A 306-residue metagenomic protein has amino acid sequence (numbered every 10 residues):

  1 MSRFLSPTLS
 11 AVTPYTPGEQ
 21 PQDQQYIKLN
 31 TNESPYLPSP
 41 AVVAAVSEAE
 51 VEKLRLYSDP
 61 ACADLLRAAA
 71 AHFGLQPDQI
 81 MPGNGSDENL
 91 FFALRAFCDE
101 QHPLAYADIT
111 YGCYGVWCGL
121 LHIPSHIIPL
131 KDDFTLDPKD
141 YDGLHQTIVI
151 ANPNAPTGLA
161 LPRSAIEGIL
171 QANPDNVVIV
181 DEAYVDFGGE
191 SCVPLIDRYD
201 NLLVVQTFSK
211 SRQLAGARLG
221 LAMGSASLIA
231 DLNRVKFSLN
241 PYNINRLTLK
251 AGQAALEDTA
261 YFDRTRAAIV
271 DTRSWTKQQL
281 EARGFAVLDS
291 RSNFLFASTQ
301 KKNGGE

Functional and structural regions predicted by a protein language model:
M1-L56, L144: N-terminal "arm"/small-domain region of PLP-dependent enzymes with the aminotransferase-like
A63-P103, L121: Phosphate-binding glycine-rich loop
P77, G85-C98, N154, P162 (+3 more regions): Glycine/small-residue-rich loop that forms an oxyanion/phosphate-binding "nest" at active or ligand-binding sites
I80, L104, V178, L202-V204: Hydrophobic/aromatic residues located in beta-strands of well-ordered beta-sheets within soluble catalytic
H126, L130-D186: Active-site phosphate-binding strand-loop segment of PLP-dependent enzymes
N201-E281, F285-L288: PLP-dependent aminotransferase class I/II
V270, A282-E306: Conserved PLP-binding catalytic core of the aspartate aminotransferase-like
